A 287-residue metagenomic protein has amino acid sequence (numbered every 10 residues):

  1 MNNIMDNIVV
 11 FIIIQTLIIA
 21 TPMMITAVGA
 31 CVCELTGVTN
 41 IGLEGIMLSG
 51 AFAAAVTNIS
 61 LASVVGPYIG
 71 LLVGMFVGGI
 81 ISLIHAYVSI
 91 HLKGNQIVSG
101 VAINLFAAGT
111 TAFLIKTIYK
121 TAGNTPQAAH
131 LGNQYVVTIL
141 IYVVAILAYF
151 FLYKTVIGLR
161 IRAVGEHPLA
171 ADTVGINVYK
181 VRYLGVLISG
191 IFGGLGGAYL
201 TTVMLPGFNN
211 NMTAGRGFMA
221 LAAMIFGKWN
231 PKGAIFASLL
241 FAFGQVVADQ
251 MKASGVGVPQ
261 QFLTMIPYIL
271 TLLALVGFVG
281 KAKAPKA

Functional and structural regions predicted by a protein language model:
F11-A62, L71-L72, F76, I80-Q96 (+1 more regions): Single transmembrane alpha-helix segments in multi-pass membrane proteins
I13-T16, G45, S49, Y68-F76 (+5 more regions): Hydrophobic alpha-helical transmembrane segments
T26-A27, A51-A55, A108-G109, T138-F151 (+4 more regions): Hydrophobic core segments of alpha-helical transmembrane domains in multi-pass membrane transport and ion-translocation
S60, I90-Q134, G227, K232-V246 (+1 more regions): Membrane-water interface segments at the C-terminal ends of transmembrane alpha-helices in multi-pass inner-membrane
Q96, A107-K154, T213, S254-L263: Transmembrane helix-bundle core of multi-pass membrane transporters and related energy-transducing complexes
Q134-F208, P231-F236: Helix-loop-helix "hairpin" substructures at the membrane interface of multi-pass membrane proteins
L147-A148, L152, E166-K180, M251-A287: Cytosolic-side transmembrane-helix boundaries in multi-pass membrane proteins
G207-Y268: Transmembrane alpha-helical segments in multi-pass inner-membrane proteins
